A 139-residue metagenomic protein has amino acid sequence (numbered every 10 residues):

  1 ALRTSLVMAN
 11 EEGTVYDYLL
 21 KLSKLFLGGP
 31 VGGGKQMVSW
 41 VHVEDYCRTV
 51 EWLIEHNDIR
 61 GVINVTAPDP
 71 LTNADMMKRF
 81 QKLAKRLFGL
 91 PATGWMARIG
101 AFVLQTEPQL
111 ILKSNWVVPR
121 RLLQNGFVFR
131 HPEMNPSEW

Functional and structural regions predicted by a protein language model:
A1, S5-V38, V43, F80: NAD(P)-dependent short-chain dehydrogenase/reductase
L2-T4, A67, V118: A secondary-structure boundary/capping signal
E12-Y16, N73, N115: Conserved donor sugar-nucleotide recognition element shared by glycan-biosynthetic enzymes
L25, L53-N57, P132: Generic structural signal for alpha-helix termini and adjacent loop/cap motifs
M37, V50, K113-S114: Glycine/small-residue-rich pyrophosphate-binding loop that anchors the diphosphate of NDP-sugar donors
V38-E44, L71, V117, P132: Residue-level signal for the nucleotide or nucleotide-sugar donor/cofactor binding architecture
T49, L53-Q105, W139: Mid/C-terminal beta-alpha module of Rossmann-like enzyme folds, strongest in SDR-family dehydrogenases/epimerases
L87, P108-W139: C-terminal amphipathic/interface module of NAD(P)-dependent oxidoreductases and related NAD-binding regulators
